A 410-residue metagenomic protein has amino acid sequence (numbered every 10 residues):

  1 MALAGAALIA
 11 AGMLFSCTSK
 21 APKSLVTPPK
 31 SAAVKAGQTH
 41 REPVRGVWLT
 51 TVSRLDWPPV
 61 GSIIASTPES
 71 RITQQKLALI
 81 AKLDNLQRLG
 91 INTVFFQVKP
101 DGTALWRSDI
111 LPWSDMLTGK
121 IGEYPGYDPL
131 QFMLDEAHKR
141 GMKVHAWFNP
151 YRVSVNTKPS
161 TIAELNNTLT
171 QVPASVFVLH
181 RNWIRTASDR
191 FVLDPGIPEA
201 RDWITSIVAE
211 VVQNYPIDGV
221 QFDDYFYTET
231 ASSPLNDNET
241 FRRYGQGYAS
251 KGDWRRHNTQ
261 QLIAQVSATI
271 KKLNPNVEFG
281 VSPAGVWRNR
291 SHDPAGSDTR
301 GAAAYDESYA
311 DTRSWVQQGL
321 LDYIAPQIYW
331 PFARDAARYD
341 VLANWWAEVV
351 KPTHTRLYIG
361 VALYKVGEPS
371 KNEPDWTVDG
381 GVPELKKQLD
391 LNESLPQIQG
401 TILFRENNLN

Functional and structural regions predicted by a protein language model:
F15-S16: C-terminal motif of bacterial Sec signal peptides marking the signal peptidase cleavage site
R41-V47, I91-K99, G126-I184, Q221-D224 (+2 more regions): Glycine-rich, aromatic-flanked loop segments that form ligand/cofactor-binding clefts across common enzyme folds
E42, T50, R54-L77, A146 (+3 more regions): Active-site-adjacent "subsite" loops/lids of carbohydrate-active enzymes
T51, E278-R300, L342, W346-L385: Active-site clefts of carbohydrate-active enzymes
T67-L89, M116-R140, D202-S206, H257-Q265: Aromatic- and glycine-enriched glycan-recognition loops and surfaces that form the carbohydrate-binding subsites
L89-P125: Aromatic-lined carbohydrate-binding/catalytic grooves of carbohydrate-active enzymes
N92, K99, Q171-L320, Y329-W330: Polysaccharide-binding and catalytic clefts of secreted carbohydrate-active enzymes
Y309-D335, P352-N410: Substrate-binding cleft of secreted/luminal carbohydrate-active enzymes
